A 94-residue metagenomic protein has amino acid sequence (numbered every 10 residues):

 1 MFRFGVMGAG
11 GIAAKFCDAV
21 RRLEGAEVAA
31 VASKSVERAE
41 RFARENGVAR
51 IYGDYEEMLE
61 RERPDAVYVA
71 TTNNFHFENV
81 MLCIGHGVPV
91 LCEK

Functional and structural regions predicted by a protein language model:
M1-M7, D18, R22, A66-T72 (+1 more regions): Phosphate-binding glycine-rich loops and adjacent basic patches that engage nucleotide phosphates, nucleic-acid
M1-N46: N-terminal Rossmann-like dinucleotide-binding module
R50-E93: Beta-loop-alpha module in the N-terminal Rossmann-like domain of NAD(P)-dependent dehydrogenases, especially those
